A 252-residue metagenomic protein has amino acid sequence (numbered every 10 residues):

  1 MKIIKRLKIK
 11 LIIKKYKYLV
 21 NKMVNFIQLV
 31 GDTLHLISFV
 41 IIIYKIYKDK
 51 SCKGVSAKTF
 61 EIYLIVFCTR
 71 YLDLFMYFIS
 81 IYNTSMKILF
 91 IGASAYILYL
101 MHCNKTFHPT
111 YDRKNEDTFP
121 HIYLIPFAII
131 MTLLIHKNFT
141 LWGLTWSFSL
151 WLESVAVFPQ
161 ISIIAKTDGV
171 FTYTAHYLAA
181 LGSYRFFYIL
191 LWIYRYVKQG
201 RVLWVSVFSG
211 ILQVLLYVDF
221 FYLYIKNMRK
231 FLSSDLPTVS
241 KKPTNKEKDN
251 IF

Functional and structural regions predicted by a protein language model:
M1-V20: Asparagine-rich low-complexity intrinsically disordered tracts
K14, L19-F252: Alpha-helical membrane-protein topology signature
